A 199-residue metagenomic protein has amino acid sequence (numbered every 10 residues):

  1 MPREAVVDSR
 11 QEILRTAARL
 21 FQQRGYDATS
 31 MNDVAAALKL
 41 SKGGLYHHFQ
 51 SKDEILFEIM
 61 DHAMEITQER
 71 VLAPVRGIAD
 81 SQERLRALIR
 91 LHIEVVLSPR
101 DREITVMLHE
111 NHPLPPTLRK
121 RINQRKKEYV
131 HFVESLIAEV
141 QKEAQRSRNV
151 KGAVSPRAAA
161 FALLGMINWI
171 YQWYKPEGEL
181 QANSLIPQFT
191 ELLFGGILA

Functional and structural regions predicted by a protein language model:
E12, T16-E54, E58: Helix-turn-helix
Q23-D27, I78, P99, E143: Short coil/turn segments at alpha/beta junctions that flank glycine-rich nucleotide-binding fingerprints
K52, I59, A63, T67 (+5 more regions): Hydrophobic/aromatic residues within well-ordered alpha-helical segments
E58, L72-R100, A160-L163: Hydrophobic alpha-helical connector segments
E65-E69, V106, P116-E143, R157-F161 (+1 more regions): Amphipathic alpha-helical packing segments from all-alpha helical-bundle domains
L91-V95, H131-K142, L164-M166, Q172-A199: C-terminal peripheral helix-coil segments that are non-catalytic and often amphipathic
L97-T117, Q172: Amphipathic alpha-helical segments used for helix-helix packing
I104-L108, R146-A153: Short, hydrophobic secondary-structure boundary micro-motifs
